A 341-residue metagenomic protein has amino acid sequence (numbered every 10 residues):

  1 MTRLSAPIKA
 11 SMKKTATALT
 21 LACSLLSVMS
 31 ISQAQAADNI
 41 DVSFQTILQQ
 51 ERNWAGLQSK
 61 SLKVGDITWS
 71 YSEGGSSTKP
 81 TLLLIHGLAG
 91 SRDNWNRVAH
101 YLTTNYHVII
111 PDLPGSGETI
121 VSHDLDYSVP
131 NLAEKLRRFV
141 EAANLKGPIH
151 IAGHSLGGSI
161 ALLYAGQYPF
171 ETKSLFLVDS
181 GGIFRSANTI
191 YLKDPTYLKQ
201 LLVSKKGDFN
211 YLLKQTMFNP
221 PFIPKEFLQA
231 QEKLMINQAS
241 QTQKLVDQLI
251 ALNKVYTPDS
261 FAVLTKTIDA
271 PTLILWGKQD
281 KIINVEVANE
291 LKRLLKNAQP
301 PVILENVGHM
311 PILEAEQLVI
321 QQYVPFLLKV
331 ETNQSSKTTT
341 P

Functional and structural regions predicted by a protein language model:
T2-A18, C23-P80, T104-Y106, L328-P341: Alpha/beta-hydrolase fold catalytic core
A55, L62-D66, S70-S72, I110-A152: Active-site loop/oxyanion-hole signature of alpha/beta-hydrolase fold enzymes
I67, S72-E118: Conserved HGGG/HGGXW glycine-rich cap/lid loop of the alpha/beta-hydrolase fold
G166-Q167, K173-K205: Flexible "cap/lid" loop of the alpha/beta hydrolase fold
N188-L192, V203-K266: Conserved alpha/beta-hydrolase catalytic His-Asp/Glu region
F261, A270, N284-K292: Short alpha-helix in the alpha/beta-hydrolase fold that links the catalytic acid
I268, I274-W276, D280: Short beta-strand/loop motif that positions the catalytic acidic residue of the alpha/beta-hydrolase fold
A298-P341: Catalytic active-site module of serine/aspartate enzymes centered on a nucleophile-bearing elbow/loop
